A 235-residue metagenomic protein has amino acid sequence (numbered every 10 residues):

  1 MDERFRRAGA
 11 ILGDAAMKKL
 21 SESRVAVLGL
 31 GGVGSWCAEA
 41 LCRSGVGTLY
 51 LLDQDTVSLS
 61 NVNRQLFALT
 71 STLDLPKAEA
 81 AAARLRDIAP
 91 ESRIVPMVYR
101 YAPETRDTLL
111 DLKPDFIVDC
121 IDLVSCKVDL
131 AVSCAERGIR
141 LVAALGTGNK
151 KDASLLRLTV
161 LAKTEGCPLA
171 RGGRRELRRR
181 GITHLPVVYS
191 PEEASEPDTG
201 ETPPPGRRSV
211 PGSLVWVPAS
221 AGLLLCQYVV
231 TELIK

Functional and structural regions predicted by a protein language model:
M1-V25: N-terminal charged helix/coil linker that caps or initiates catalytic domains
S21, L109-F116, I121-C126, E136 (+3 more regions): Glycine-rich phosphate/adenylate-binding loop
V27-G29, L52: Conserved N-terminal Rossmann-fold NAD(P)-binding element of oxidoreductases
V33: Hydrophobic/small residue at the entry helix of a nucleotide-binding pocket
V46, L51-A89: Glycine-rich phosphate-binding loop and adjoining beta1-alpha1-beta2 segment of Rossmann-like nucleotide-binding folds
V98-R106: Conserved SAM/SAH-binding loop
